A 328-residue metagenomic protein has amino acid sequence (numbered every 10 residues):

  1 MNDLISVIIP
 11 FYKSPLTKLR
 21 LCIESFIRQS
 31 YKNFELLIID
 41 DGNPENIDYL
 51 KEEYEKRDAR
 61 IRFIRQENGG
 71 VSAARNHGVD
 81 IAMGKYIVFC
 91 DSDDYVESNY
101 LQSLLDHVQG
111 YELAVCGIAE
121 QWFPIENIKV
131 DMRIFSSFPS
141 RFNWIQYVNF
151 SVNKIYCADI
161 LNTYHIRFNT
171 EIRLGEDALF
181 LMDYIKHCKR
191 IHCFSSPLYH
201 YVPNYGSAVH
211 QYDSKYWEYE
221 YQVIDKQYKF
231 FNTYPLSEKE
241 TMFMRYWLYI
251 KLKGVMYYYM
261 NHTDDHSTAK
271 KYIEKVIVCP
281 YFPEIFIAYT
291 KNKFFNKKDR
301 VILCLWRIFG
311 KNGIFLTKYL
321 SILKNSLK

Functional and structural regions predicted by a protein language model:
M1-R28: N-proximal low-complexity "stem/linker" segments adjacent to membrane-targeting elements
R20-E24, D48, G84, E97-Q109: Short alpha-helix within the catalytic core of nucleotide-sugar-dependent glycosyltransferases
I23-R65: Acidic donor-binding segment of Leloir-type glycosyltransferases
Q66-A82: Glycine-rich, basic loop-to-helix element that forms the pyrophosphate-binding segment of sugar-nucleotide handling
V71, S92-H192, Y199-Y216, P235: Donor-binding/catalytic cores of nucleotide-activated saccharide and glycerol-phosphate transferases/polymerases
I87: Short aromatic/hydrophobic "clamp" motif used to bind/position activated sugar donors
P197-N204, H210-K239, I250-Y281: Catalytic core of nucleotide-sugar-dependent glycosyltransferases
N261-K328: Membrane-interface aromatic/basic loop that binds lipid-linked glycans or pyrophosphate carriers, typified by
